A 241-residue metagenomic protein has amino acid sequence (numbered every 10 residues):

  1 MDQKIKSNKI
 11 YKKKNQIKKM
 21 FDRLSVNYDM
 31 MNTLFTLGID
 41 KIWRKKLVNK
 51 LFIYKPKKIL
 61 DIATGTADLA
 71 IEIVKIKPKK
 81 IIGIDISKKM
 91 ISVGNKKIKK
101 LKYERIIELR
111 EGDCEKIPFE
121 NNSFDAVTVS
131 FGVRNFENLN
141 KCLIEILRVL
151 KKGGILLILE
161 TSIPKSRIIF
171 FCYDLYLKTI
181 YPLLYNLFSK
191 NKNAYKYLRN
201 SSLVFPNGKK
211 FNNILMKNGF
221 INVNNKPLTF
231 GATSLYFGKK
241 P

Functional and structural regions predicted by a protein language model:
M1-K18: N-terminal auxiliary segments of SAM/dcSAM-dependent transferases
Q16, L159, I163-I214, N218 (+1 more regions): C-terminal alpha-helical "lid/dimerization" subdomain adjacent to the S-adenosyl-L-methionine
Y28, V127-T128: Hydrophobic beta-strand segment of the Class I
L37-K57, E72: Conserved alpha-helix/loop element of class I SAM-dependent methyltransferases that forms part of the SAM/SAH-binding
K58-K116: Class I SAM-dependent methyltransferase SAM/SAH-binding core
E115-A126: A short acidic, Gly/Pro-enriched loop at the edge of an enzyme's catalytic core that lines a small-molecule cofactor
N140-K152: A short glycine-rich, Lys/Arg-flanked "PGG" loop and its adjoining helix->strand segment in the class I
N212, N218-P241: Core SAM-dependent methyltransferase catalytic element
